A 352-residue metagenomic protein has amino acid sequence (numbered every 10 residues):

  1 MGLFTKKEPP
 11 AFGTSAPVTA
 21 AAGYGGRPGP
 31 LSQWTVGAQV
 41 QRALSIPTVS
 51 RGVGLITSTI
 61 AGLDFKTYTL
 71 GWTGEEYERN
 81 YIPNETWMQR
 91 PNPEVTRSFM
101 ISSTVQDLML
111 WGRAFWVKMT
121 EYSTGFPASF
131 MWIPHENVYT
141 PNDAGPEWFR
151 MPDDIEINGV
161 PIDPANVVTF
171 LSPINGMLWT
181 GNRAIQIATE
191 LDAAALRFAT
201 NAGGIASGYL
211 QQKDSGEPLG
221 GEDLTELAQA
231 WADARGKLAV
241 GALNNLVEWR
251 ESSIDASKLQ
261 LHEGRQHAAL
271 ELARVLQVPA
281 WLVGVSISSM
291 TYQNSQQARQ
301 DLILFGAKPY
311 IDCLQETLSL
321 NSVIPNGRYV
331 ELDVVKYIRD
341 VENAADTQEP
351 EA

Functional and structural regions predicted by a protein language model:
M1-L261, R265-H267, E271, A345-D346 (+1 more regions): Structured, contiguous alpha/beta core segments that scaffold functional sites
G2-T5, T35, I56, N294-P309 (+1 more regions): Activation/maturation switch segments at domain boundaries
L224, R265, Q300-I303, I311: Generic structural signal for well-ordered, non-membrane alpha-helical segments in soluble metabolic enzymes
V240-A242, A280-M290, L320-N326: Short acidic alpha-helical/loop segments enriched in Asp/Glu that coordinate divalent cations
E248-R250, S288-T291: Short, catalytically relevant binding-site loops at active-site mouths
K258, P309-D312: Conserved catalytic/coupling modules of large nucleotide/cofactor-utilizing molecular machines
A268-Q277, L314: Internal mixed-charge
